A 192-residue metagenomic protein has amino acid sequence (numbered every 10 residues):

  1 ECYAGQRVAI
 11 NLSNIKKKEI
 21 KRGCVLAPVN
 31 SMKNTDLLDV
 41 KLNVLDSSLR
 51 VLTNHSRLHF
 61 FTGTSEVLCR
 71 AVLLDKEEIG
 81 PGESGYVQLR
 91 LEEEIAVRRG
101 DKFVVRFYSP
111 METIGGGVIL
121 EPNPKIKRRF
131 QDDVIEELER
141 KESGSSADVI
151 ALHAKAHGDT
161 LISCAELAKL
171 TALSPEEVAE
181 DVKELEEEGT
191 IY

Functional and structural regions predicted by a protein language model:
C2, N14-Y192: C-terminal effector modules of nucleic-acid-centric enzymes and ribosome-associated factors
A4-V8: Membrane-interface junctions of multi-pass transporters
N11: NTP-handling and nucleic-acid-processing catalytic cores
